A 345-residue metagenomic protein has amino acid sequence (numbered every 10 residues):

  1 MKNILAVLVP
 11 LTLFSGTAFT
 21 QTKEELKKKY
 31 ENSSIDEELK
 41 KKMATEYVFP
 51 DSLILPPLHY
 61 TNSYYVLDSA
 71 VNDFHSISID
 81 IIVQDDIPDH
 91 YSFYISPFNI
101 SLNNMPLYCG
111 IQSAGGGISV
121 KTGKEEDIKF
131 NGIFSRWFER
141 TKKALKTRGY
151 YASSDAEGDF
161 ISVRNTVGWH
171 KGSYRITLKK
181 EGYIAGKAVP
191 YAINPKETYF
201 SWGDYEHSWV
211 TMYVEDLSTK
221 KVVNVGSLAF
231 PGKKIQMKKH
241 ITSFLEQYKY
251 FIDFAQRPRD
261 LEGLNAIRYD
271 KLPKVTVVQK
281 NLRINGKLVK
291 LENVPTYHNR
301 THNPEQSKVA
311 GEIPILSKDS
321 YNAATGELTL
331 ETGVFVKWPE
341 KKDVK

Functional and structural regions predicted by a protein language model:
M1-E24: Bacterial Sec-dependent N-terminal signal peptides
A18-E46, S52: Sec-dependent signal peptide cleavage junction
K40, A44-L145, F335-D343: Secretory/extracellular carbohydrate-interaction modules and structurally similar beta-sandwich "look-alikes"
A44-D73, I82-P88, H240-K345: Activation corresponds to long, low-complexity, non-globular regions
M105, G232-T242: Short, surface-exposed linear segments at secondary-structure transitions and domain or protein termini
Y151-S173: Short, aromatic/His-centered strand-loop micro-motif at the edge of beta-sheets
G168-V222: Carbohydrate-binding surfaces in secreted/extracellular proteins
V214-Q236: Short, solvent-exposed beta-strand-to-loop segments that form ligand-recognition rims of beta-rich domains
